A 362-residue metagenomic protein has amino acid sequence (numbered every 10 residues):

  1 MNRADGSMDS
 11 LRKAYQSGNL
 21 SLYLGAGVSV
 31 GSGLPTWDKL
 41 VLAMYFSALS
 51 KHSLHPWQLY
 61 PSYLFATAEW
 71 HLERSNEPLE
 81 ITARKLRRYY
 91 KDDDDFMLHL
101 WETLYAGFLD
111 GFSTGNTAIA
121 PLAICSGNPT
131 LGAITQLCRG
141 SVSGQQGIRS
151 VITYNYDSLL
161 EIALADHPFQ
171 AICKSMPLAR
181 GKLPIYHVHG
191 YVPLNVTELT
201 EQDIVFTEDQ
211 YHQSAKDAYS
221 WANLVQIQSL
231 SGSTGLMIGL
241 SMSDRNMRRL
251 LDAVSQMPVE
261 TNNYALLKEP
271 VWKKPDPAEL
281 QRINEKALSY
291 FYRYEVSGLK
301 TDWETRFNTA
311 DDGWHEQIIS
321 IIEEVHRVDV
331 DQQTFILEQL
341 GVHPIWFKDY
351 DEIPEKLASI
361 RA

Functional and structural regions predicted by a protein language model:
M1-L22, V28-S32, W37-D38, L42-A43 (+7 more regions): SIR2/sirtuin-family catalytic core signature
A4, I124-G127, K216-Y219, D244: A conditional alpha-helix N-cap/helix-loop micro-motif detector
L11, Y15, H99-L109, N116 (+5 more regions): Generic hydrophobic, helix-prone segments enriched in Leu/Val/Ile
G25, I134, N155, V188 (+1 more regions): A residue-level signal for conserved active-site and pocket-lining positions in enzyme catalytic cores
V28-V30, S158, V192: Conserved nucleotide-binding/hydrolysis micro-motifs of P-loop NTPases
N76-P168: Ligand-binding beta-strand-loop-alpha-helix segment within the catalytic cores of soluble metabolic enzymes
S113-A120, D166-S231: Active-site gating loop/helix substructures
L159-I162, L194-E198, D244-R245: Short, well-ordered, mixed-charge alpha-helical segments that flank or form enzyme active sites
